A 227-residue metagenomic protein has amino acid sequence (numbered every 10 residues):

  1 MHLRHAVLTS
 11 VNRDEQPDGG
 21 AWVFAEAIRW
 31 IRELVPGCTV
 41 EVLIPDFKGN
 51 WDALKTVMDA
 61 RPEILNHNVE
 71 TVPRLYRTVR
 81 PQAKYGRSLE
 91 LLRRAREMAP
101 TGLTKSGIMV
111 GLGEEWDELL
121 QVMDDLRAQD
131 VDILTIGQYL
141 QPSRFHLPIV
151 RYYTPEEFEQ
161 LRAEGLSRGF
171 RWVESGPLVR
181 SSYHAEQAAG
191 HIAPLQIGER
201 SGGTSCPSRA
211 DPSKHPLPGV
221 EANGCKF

Functional and structural regions predicted by a protein language model:
M1-V7: Conserved alpha-helical substructure of the radical SAM core
H2, E26-C38, D52, M58-A60 (+1 more regions): Auxiliary Fe-S-binding modules of radical SAM enzymes
V7-A25, G113-E118: Conserved glycine-rich "GG(E/T)P / GGGxP" loop and the immediately following alpha-helix in the radical SAM core
L8, V42, S106-I108: Structural beta-sheet core signal
S10-P17, L75-Y76, R80, R144: Glycine-rich, proline-tolerant flexible connector loops at the mouths of alpha/beta enzymes
V11-R13, P45, V69-V72, Q138-Y139 (+1 more regions): Short, ordered loop/turn segments at secondary-structure junctions
K48, V57-M58, L65-Y85: Acidic/histidine-rich catalytic cores of soluble enzymes
